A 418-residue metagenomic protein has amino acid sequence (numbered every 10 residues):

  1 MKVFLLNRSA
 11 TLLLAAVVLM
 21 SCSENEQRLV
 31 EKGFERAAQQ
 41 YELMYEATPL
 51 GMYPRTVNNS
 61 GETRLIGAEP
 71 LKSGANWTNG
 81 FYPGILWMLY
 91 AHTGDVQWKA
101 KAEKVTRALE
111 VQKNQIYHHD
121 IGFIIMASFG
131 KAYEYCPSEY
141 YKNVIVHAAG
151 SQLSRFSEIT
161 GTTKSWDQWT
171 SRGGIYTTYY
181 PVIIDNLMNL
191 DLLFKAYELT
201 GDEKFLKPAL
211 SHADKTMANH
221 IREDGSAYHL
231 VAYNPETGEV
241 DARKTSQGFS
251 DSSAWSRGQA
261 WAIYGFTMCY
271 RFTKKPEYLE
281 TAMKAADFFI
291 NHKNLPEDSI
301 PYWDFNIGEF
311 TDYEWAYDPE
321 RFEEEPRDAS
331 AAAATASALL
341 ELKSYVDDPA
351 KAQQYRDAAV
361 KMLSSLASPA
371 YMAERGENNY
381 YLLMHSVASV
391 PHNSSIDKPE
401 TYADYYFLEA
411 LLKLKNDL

Functional and structural regions predicted by a protein language model:
M1-T11: Bacterial N-terminal signal peptides that target proteins for export
M20-S21: C-terminal motif of bacterial Sec signal peptides marking the signal peptidase cleavage site
N25-L418: Glycan-recognition and catalytic cores of secretory/periplasmic carbohydrate-active enzymes
